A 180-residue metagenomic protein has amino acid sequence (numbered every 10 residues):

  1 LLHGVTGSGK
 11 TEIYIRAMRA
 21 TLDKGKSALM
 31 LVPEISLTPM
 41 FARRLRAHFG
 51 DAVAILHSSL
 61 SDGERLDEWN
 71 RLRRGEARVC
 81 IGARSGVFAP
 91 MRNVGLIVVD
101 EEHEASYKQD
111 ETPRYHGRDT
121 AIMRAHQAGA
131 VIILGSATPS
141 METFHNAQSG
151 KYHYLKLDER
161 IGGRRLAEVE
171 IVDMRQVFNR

Functional and structural regions predicted by a protein language model:
L2-V5, M30: Hydrophobic anchor at the beta1->P-loop junction of P-loop NTPases
H3, D119-R180: Conserved interdomain linker/interface between the two RecA-like ATPase lobes of SF2 helicase motors
G9, G25-K26, G75, G129 (+1 more regions): Glycine-centered short loops/turns at secondary-structure junctions
K10-R19, A42, A121: Motif I (Walker A/P-loop) of helicase-class P-loop NTPases
A17-F41: Conserved SF1/SF2 helicase motif Ia
R44-A52, L56-C80, M91-V94: Conserved motor-coupling elements within RecA-like helicase/translocase cores
V53-D62, E104-Y115, Q176-R180: Flexible beta-alpha connector loops of hexameric P-loop NTPases
S85-I133: SF2 helicase catalytic motif II
